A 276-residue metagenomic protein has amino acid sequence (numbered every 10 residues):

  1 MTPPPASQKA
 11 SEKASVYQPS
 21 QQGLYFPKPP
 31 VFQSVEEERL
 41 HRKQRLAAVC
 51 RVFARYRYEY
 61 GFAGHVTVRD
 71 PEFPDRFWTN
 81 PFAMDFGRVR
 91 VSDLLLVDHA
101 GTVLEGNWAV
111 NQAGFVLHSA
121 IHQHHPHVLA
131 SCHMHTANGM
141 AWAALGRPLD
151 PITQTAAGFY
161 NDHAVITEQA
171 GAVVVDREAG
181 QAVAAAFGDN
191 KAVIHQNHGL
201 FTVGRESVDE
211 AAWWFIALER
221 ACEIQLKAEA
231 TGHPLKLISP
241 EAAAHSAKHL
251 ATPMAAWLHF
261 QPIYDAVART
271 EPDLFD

Functional and structural regions predicted by a protein language model:
T2-P5, K9-V49, D189-D276: A conserved C-terminal secondary-structure "cap"
F32, E36, K43-C132, G139-I152: An anion-binding catalytic pocket shared by soluble metabolic enzymes
V68, I121, H135, V183 (+2 more regions): Divalent metal-coordination and catalytic microenvironments
M84, T136-G139, G146-R147, A170-V173 (+3 more regions): Short acidic/polar capping segments at secondary-structure boundaries
D93-L95, T155-A157, D189-V193: Short, flexible, solvent-exposed loop/turn segments with mixed acidic/basic and small polar residues
H118, G139, G180-A184, V208 (+1 more regions): A general structural signal for well-ordered alpha-helical packing
A137-A179: Class I SAM-dependent methyltransferase SAM-binding "motif I" and its flanking Rossmann-like core
V165-T202: A contiguous binding-surface segment within folded domains or other stable secondary-structure elements
